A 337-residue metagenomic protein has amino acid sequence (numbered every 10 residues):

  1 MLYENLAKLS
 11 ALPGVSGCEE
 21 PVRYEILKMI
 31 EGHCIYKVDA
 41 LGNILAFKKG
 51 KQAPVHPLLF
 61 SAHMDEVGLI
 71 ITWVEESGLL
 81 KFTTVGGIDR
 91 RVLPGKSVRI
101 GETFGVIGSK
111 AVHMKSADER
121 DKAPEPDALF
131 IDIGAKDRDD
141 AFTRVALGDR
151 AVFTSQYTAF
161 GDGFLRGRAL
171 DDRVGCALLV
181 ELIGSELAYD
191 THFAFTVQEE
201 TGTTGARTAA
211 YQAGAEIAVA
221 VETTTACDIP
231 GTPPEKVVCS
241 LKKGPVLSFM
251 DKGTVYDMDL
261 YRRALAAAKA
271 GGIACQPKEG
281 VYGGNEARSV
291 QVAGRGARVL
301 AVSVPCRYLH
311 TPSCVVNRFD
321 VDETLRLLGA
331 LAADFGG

Functional and structural regions predicted by a protein language model:
M1-G337: N-terminal hydrophobic/helix-forming segments and targeting peptides
